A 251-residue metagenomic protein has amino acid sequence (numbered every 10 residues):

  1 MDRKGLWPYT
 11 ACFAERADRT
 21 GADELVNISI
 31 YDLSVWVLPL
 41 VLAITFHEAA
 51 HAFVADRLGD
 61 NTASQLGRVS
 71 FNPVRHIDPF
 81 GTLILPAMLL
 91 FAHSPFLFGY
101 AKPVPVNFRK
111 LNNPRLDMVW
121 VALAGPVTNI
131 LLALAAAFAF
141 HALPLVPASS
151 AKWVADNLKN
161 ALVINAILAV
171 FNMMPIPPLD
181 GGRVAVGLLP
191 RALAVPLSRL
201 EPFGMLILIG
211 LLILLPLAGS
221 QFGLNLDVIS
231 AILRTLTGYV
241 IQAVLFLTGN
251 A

Functional and structural regions predicted by a protein language model:
R3, W7-A251: Hydrophobic transmembrane alpha-helices and their immediate loop junctions in multi-pass integral membrane proteins
